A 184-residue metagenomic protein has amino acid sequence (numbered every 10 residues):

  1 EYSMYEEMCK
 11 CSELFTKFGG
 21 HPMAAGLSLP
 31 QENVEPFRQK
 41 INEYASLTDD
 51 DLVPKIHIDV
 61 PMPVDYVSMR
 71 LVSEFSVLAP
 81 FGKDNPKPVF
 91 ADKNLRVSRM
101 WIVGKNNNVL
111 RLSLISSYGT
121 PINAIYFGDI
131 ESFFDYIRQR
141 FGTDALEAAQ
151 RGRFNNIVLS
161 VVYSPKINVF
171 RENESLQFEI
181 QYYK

Functional and structural regions predicted by a protein language model:
E1-K184: Acidic, two-metal ion nucleic-acid-processing modules in DNA metabolism proteins
